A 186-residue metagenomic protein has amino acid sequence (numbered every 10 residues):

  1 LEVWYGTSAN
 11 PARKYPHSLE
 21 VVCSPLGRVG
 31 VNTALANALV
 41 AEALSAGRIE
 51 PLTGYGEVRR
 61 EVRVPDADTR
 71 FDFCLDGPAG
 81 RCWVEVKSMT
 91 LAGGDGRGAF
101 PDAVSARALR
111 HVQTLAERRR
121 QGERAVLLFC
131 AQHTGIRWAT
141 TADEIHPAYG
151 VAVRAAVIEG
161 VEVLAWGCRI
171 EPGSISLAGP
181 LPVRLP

Functional and structural regions predicted by a protein language model:
L1, R124-A125, V163: Hydrophobic anchor at the start of a short beta-strand that flanks the dinucleotide cofactor-binding loop
L1-N10, G167-C168: Flexible glycine-rich surface loops and low-complexity tracts that mediate binding to linear polymers
E2, P16, A38, E42: Cell wall/extracellular polymer interaction/catalysis modules
A9-G27, A178: OB-fold/S1-family single-stranded nucleic acid-binding modules
V21-N32, D95-S105: Short histidine-centered catalytic/ligand-binding loop motif
S24-A34, L39, S45, I49-T90 (+4 more regions): Active-site metal-binding core of divalent-cation-utilizing nuclease and nuclease-like domains
K87, G96-A108, Q113-I145, G167: Nucleic-acid nuclease catalytic cores
H133-P186: Domain-level recognition of nuclease-like catalytic cores that cleave nucleotide substrates
